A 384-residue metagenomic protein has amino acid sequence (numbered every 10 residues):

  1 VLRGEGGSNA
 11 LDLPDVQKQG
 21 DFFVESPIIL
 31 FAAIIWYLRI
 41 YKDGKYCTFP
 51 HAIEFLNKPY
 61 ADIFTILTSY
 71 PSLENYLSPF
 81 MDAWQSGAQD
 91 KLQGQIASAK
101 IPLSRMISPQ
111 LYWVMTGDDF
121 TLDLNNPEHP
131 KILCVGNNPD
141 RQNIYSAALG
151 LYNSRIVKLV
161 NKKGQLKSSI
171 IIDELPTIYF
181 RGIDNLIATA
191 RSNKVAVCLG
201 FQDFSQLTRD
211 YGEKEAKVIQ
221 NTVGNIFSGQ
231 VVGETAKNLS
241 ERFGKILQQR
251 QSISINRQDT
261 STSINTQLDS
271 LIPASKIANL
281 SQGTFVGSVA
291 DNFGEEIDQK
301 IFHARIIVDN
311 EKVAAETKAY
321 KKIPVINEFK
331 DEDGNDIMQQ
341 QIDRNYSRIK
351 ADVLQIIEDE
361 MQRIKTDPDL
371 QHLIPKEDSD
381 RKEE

Functional and structural regions predicted by a protein language model:
V1-R3: Short, low-complexity S/T/E/D/G/P-rich linear segments that nucleate or cap local secondary structure
S8, L13-V195, D210-Y211, I277-S281 (+2 more regions): P-loop NTPase motor domains
P14, I187-T189, N193-A290: Conserved ATP-driven motor cores of ASCE-family P-loop NTPases powering translocation/secretion/packaging/pilus
L133, F285, F302: A broad, low-specificity signal marking well-ordered, structured residues that form hydrophobic/aromatic
N138-D140, V232, A290-N292, I307-V313: Generic structural motif
K163-K167, L199-Q202, Q251-Q258, A315-K322: A generic structural motif
Q220-N221, N279-S281, E296-K300, R305: A short, structural micro-pattern
A304-P324: Low-complexity, glycine/alanine/valine/leucine- and proline-rich hydrophobic stretches
